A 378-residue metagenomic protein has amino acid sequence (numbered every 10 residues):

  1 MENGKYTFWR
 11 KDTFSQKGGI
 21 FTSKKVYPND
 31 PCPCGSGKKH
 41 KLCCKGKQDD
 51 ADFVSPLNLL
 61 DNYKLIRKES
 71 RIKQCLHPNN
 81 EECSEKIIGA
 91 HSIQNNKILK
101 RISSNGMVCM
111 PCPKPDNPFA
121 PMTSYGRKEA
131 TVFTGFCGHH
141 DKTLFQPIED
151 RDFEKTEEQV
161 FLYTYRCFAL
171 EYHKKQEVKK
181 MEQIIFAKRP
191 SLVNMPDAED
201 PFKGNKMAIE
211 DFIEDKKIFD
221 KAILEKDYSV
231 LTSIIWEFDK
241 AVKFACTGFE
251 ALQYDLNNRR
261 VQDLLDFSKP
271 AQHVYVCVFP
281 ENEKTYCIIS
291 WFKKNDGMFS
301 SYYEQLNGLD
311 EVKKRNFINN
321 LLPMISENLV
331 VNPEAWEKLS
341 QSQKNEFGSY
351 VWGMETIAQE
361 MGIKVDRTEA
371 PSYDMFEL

Functional and structural regions predicted by a protein language model:
M1-K24: Intrinsically disordered, low-structural-confidence terminal and linker regions
G4, I209-L378: Charge-dense, low-complexity intrinsically disordered regions
K25-P28, K45-K142, Q146-I148: An N-terminal structural lobe/cap that precedes and organizes the functional/catalytic core across diverse proteins
D30-P33: Extracellular cysteine-rich, disulfide-stabilized repeat modules
G35-G37: Extracellular repeat turn/loop positions enriched in glycine and acidic/polar residues, especially those that create
L57-K64, S70-I72, V178-I185, D197-K217: Metal-centered catalytic cores of metalloenzymes
G106-G204: Internal, well-ordered alpha/beta segment that forms a basic, Gly-enriched binding/recognition surface
